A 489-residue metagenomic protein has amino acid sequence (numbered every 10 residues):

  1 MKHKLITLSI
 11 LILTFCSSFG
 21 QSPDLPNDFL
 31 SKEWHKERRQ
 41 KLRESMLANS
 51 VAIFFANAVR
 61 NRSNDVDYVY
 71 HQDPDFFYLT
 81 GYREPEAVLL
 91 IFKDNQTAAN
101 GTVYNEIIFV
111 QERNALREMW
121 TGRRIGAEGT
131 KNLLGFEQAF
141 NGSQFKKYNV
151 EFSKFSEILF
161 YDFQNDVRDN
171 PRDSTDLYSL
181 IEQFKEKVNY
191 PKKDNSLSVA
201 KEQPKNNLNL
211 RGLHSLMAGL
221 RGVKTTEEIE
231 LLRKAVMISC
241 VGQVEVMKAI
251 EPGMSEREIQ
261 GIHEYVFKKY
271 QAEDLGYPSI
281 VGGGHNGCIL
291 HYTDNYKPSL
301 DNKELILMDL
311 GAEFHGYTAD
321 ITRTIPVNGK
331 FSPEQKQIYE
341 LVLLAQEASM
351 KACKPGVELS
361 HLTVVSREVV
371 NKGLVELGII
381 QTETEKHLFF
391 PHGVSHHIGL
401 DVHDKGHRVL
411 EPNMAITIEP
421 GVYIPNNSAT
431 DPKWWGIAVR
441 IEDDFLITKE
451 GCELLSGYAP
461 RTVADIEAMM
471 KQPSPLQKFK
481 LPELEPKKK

Functional and structural regions predicted by a protein language model:
M1-P23: Bacterial Sec-dependent N-terminal signal peptides
Q21-K489: Active-site neighborhoods and metal-handling regions in enzymes and metal-associated proteins
